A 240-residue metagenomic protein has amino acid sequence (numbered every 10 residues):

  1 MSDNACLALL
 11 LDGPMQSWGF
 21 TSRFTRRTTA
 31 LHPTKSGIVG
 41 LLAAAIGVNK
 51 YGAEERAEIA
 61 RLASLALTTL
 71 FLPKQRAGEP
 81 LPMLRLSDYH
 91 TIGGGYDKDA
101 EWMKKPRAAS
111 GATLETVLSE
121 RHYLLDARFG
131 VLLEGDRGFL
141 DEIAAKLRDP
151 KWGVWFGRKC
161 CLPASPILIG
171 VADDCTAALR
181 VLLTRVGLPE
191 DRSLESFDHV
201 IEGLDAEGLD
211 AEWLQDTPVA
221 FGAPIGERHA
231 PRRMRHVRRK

Functional and structural regions predicted by a protein language model:
M1-T25: N-terminal, Lys/Arg- and Ser/Thr-rich interaction peptides
D3, I59-R61, Y123-L125: Solvent-exposed loop and beta-edge segments used for protein-protein assembly and interaction
N4, L10, Y51-E55, E115-S119: Residue-level detector of functional hotspots within protein domains
C6, S64-A66, D126-G130: Extracellular structured ligand-interaction cores
L9, A44-V48, A108-T113: A short linear-motif detector with a strong N-terminal bias
F20-A100: Glycine/small-residue-rich interface belts in oligomeric ring/scaffold proteins and their assembly partners
L70-K240: Internal, well-folded beta-alpha domain core
